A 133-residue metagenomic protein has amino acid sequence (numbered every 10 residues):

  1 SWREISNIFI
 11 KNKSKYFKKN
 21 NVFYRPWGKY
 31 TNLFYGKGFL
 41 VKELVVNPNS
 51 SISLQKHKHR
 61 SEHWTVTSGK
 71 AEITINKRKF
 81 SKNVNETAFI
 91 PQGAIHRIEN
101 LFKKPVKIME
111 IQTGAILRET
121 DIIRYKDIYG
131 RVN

Functional and structural regions predicted by a protein language model:
S1-S6, H63, K103-R124: A short hydrophobic beta-strand segment most commonly corresponding to one strand of the jelly-roll/cupin
S1-V41, S51-S53, I122-N133: A short, N-terminal "cap"/entry segment at the start of jelly-roll beta-barrel domains of the cupin/DSBH fold
Y30, T65, I90-P91: Charged, often glycine-enriched C-terminal and inter-domain segments that act as flexible interaction/assembly
V41-V45, H63, K79, T87-F89: Conserved hydrophobic/aromatic beta-strand scaffold that supports enzyme active sites
Q55-H57, H96: Histidine-centered active-site/metal-ligand motif
K58-K77: Glycine- and acidic-residue-biased ligand/ion/polar-headgroup-sensing regions
I75-I95: Short acidic-glycine-tyrosine-enriched beta hairpin
I98-F102: Asparagine-centered strand-capping/turn motif at beta-strand->loop junctions
